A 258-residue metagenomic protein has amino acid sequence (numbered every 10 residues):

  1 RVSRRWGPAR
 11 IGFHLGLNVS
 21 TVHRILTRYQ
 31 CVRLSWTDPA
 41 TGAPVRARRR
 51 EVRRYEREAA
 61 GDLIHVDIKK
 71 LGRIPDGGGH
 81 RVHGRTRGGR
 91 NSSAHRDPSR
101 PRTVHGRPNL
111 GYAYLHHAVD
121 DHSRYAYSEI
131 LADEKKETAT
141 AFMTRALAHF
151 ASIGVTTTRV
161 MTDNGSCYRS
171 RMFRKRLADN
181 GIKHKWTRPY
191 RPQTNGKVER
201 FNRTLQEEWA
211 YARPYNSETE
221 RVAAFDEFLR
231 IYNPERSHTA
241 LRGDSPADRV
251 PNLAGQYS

Functional and structural regions predicted by a protein language model:
R1-R85, S166, R174-K175, P189-P192 (+1 more regions): Basic, flexible linker segments flanking DNA-binding modules in nucleic acid-interacting mobile-element proteins
R53, G61-D62, A178-I182, R203-S258: C-terminal domain-tail junction helix/linker
A59, K69-V104, P108-A118: RNase H-like nuclease fold core
I68, D121, D133, N164: Residues immediately flanking
R90-N91, H95-H105, G111-L115, E129-G154: Active-site beta-loop-alpha junctions of metal-dependent nucleic acid enzymes, especially the RNase H-like/DDE
E134, S152-S170, Y190, R242-A247: Acidic/histidine-rich, metal-coordinating catalytic segments
R159-N164, A178-K197, A212-N216: RNase H-like polynucleotidyl transferase catalytic core
